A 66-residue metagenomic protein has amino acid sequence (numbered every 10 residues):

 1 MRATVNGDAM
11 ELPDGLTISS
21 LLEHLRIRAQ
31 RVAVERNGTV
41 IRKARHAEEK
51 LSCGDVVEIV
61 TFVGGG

Functional and structural regions predicted by a protein language model:
M1-G65: Ubiquitin-like/PB1-type beta-grasp interaction modules and other compact soluble beta-rich domains
